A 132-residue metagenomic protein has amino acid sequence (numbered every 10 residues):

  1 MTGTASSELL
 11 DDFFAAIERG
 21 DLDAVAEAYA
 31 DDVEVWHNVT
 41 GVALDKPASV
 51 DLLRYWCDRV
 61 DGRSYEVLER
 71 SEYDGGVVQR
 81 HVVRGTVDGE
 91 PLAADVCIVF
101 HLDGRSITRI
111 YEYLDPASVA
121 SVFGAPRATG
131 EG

Functional and structural regions predicted by a protein language model:
M1-D31, V122-G132: Short, low-complexity N-terminal intrinsically disordered segments enriched in polar/charged residues
M1-T4, A43-P47, A117: Residues at secondary-structure transition points
I17, Y29, G76-V96: Conserved N-terminal glycine/acidic-rich loop preference
L22-G75: A solvent-exposed, acidic/Ser-Thr-rich amphipathic alpha-helical stretch
E34, E90, S106-T108: Residue-level signal for well-ordered, solvent-exposed loop/turn and beta-edge residues enriched in charged/polar side
L53, Y65-S71, V82-R84, D95-F100: Hydrophobic/aromatic beta-strand elements that line small-molecule binding cavities or substrate pockets in beta-rich
I98-F123: Short beta-strand edge/turn micro-motifs at domain boundaries
